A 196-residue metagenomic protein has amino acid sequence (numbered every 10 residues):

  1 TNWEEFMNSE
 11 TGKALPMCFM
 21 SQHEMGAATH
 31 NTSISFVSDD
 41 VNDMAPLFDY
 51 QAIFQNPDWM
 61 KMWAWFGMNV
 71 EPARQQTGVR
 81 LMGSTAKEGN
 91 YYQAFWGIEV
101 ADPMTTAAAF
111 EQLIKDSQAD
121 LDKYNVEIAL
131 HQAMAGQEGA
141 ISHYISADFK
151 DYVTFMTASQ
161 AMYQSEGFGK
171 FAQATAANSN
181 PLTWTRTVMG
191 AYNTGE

Functional and structural regions predicted by a protein language model:
T1-K170, A174-E196: Short S/T/G/P-rich N-terminal loop/turn motif that feeds into the first structured element of a domain
